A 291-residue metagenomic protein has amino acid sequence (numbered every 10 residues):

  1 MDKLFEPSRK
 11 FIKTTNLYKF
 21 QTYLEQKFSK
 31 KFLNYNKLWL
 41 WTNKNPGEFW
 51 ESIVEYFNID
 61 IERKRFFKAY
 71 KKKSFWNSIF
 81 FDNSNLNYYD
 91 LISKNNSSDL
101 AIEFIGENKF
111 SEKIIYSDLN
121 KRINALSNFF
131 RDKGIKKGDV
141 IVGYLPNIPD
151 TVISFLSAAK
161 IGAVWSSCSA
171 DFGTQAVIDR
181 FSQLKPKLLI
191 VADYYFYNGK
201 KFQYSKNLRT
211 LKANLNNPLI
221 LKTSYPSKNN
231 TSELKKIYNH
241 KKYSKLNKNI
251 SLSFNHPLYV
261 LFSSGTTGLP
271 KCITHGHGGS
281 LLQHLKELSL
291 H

Functional and structural regions predicted by a protein language model:
Q26-S29, Y89-I115, Y225-N229: AMP-dependent adenylate-forming
N36-W41, A101-L156, G173-I178, E233-S244 (+2 more regions): Conserved AMP-binding/adenylate-forming core of the ANL superfamily
N43, E51-R65, F81-E103: A short N-terminal helical cap/helix-turn-helix that marks the beginning of AMP-binding/adenylate-forming
D90-L91, R131, P149-S169, A176-I178 (+2 more regions): Hydrophobic alpha-helical segments in the ANL/AMP-binding
S98-L100, I220-T223, S232, K236-F262 (+2 more regions): Conserved pre-ATP/AMP-binding loop-to-beta segment of ANL
N108-K109, V260-I273, L288: Conserved adenylation A10 loop of the ANL superfamily
I141, A158, P257, S263-T266: Conserved S/T- and glycine-rich ATP-binding loop of Class I adenylate-forming
K160-K236: Structural core segment of the AMP-binding/adenylate-forming
